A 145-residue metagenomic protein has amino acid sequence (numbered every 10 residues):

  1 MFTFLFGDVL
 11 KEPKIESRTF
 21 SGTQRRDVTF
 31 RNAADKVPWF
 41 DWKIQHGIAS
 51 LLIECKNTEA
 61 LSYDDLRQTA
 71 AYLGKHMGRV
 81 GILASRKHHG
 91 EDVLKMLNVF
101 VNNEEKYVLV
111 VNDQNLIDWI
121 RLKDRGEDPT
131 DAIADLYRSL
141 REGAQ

Functional and structural regions predicted by a protein language model:
M1-Q145: Catalytic core segments in nucleotide and nucleic-acid processing enzymes
